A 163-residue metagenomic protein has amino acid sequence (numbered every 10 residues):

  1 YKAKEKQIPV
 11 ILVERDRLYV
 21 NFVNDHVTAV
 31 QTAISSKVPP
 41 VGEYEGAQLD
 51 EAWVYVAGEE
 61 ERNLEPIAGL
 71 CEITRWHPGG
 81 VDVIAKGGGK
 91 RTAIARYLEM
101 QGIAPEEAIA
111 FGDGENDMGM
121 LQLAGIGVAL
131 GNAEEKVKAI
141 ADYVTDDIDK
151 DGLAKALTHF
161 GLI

Functional and structural regions predicted by a protein language model:
Y1-F111, E115-M120: Conserved acidic, metal-coordinating active-site core of Asp-based, Mg2+-dependent phosphoryl-transfer enzymes
V83-I163: Mg2+-dependent phosphoryl-transfer enzymes with acidic/Ser/Thr/Gly-rich catalytic loops
